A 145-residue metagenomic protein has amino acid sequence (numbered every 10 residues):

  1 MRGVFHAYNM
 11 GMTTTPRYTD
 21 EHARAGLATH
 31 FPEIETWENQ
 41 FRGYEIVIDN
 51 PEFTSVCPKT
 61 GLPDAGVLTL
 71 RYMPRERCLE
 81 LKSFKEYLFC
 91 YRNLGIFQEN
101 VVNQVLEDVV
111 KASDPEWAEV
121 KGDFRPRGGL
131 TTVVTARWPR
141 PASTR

Functional and structural regions predicted by a protein language model:
G11-R145: N-terminal intrinsically disordered, cationic/polar leader segments that include organellar targeting peptides
